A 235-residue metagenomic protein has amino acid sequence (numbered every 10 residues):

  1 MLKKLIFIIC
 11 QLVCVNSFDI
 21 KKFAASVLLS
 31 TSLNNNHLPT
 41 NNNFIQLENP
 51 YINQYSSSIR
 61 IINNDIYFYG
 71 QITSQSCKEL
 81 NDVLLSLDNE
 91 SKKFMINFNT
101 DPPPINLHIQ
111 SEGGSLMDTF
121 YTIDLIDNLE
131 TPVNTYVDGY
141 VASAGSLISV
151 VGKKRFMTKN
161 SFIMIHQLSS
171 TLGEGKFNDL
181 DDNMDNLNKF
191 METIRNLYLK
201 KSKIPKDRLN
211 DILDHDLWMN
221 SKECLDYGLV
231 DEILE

Functional and structural regions predicted by a protein language model:
M1-D19: N-terminal chloroplast transit peptides
F18-E235: Terminal-region recognition feature
